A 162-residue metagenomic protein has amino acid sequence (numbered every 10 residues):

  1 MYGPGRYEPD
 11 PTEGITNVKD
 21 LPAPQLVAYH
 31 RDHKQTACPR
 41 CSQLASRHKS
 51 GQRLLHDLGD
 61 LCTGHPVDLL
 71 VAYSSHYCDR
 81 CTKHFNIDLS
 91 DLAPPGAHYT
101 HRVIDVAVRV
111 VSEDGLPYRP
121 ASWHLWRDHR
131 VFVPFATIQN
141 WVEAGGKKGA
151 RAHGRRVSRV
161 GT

Functional and structural regions predicted by a protein language model:
M1, T63-G161: Short, positively charged, Gly/Tyr-enriched micro-motifs that form contact patches at catalytic or ligand/partner
M1-S90: Short, conserved DNA-binding cores of transcription-related domains
